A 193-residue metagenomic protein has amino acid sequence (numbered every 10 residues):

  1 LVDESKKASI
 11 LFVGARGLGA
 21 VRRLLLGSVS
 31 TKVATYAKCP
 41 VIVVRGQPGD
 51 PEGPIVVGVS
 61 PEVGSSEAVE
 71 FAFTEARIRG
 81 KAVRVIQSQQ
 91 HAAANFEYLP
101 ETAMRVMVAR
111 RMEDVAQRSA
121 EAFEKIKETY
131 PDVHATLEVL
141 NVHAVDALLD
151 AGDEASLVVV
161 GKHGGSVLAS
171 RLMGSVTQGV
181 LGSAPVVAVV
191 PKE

Functional and structural regions predicted by a protein language model:
L1-L11, K127-V158, K162, V167: Structural beta-alpha unit
E4, G53-V106, K127-E138, L157 (+1 more regions): Small/aliphatic-rich secondary-structure junction motif
I10-K32, E52, L157-S183: Glycine-rich, Arg-bearing micro-motifs that act as flexible, cationic patches
G14-A15, V41-G46, V187-K192: Short beta-strand elements of ligand-binding domains
S28-Q47: Short, structured interface segments
M104-Q117: A short acidic, glycine-rich active-site loop that binds or catalyzes chemistry on phosphate/adenosine moieties
A120-E124: A conserved short alpha-helical segment within the catalytic HATPase_c
